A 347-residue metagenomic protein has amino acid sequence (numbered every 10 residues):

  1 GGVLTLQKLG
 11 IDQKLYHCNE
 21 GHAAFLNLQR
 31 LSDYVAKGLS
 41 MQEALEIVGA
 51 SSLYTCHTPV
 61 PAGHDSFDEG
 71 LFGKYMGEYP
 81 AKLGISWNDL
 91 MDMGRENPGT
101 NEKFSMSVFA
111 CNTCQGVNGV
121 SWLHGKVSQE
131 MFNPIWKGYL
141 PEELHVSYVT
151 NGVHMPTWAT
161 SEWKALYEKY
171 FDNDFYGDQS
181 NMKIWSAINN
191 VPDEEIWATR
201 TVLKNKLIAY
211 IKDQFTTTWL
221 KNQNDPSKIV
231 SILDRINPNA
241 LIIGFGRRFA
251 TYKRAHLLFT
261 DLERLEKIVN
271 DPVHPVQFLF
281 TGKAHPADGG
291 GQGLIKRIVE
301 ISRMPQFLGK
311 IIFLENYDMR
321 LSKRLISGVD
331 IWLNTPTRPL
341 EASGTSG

Functional and structural regions predicted by a protein language model:
G1-G347: Catalytic cores of carbohydrate-active enzymes across secretory and cytosolic contexts
